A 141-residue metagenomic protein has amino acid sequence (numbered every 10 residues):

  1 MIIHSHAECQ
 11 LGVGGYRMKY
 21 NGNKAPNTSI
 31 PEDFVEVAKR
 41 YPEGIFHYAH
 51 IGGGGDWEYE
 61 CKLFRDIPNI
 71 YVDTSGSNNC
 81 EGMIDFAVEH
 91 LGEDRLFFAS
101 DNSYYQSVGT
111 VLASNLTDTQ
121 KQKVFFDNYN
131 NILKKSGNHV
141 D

Functional and structural regions predicted by a protein language model:
M1-F97: Catalytic pocket-lining loop regions of alpha/beta-barrel enzymes, especially the amidohydrolase/enolase/GH5 lineages
H50, V72, D101, K121 (+1 more regions): Conserved, mostly hydrophobic/aromatic
G53, S77, D101-Y104, S114: Short beta->alpha junction loops/turns
H90-R95, Y104-D141: Mid-to-C-terminal alpha-helical segments outside catalytic/metal-binding sites
